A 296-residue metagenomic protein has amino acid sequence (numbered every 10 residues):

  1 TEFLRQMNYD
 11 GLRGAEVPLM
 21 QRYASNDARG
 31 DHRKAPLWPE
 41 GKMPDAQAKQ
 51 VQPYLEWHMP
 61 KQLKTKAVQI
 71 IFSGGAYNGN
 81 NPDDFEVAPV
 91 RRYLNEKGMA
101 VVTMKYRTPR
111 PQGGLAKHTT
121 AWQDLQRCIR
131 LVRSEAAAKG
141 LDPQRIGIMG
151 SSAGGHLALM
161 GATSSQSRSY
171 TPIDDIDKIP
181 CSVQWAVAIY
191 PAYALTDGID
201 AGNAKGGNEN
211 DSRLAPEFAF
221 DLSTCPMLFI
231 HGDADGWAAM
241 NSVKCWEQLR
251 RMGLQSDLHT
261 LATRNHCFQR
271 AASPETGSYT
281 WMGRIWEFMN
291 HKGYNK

Functional and structural regions predicted by a protein language model:
F3-A67: N-terminal cap/lid segment of alpha/beta-hydrolase-fold proteins
T65-G75: Short beta-strand element of the alpha/beta-hydrolase
P82-V102: Short amphipathic alpha-helix adjacent to the substrate-entry channel of hydrolases
L115-A138, T280-R284: Alpha/beta-hydrolase active-site loop
R127-L222: Primarily recognizes the serine-hydrolase "nucleophile elbow" in alpha/beta-hydrolase and SGNH/GDSL folds
S223, L228-H231: Short beta-strand/loop motif that positions the catalytic acidic residue of the alpha/beta-hydrolase fold
G236-V243: Conserved alpha/beta-hydrolase "acid-adjacent" motif
V243-K296: C-terminal catalytic histidine-bearing segment of alpha/beta-hydrolase fold enzymes
